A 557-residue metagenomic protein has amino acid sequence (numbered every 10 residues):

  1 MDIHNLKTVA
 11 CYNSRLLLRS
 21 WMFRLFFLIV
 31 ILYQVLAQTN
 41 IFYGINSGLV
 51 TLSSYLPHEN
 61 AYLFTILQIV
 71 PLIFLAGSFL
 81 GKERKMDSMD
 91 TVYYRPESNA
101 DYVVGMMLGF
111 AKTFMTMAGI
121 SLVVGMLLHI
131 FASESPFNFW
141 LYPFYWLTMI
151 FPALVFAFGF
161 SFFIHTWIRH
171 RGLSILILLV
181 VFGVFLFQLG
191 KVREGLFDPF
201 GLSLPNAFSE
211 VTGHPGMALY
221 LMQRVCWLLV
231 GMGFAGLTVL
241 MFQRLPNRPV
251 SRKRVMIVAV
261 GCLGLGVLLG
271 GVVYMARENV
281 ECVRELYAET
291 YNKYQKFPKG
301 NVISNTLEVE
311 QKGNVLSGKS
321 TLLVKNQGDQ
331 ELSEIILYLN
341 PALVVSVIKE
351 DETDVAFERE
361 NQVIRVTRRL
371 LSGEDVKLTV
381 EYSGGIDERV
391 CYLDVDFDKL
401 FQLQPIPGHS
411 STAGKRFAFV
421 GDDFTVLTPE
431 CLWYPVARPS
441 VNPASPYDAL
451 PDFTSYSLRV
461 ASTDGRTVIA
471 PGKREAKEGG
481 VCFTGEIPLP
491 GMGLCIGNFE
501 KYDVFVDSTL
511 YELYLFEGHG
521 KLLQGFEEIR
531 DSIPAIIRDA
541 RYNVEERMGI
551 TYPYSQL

Functional and structural regions predicted by a protein language model:
M1-E83, V123, L240-E289, L522: Hydrophobic alpha-helical transmembrane segments
W21-L36, G266, A444-L557: Hydrophobic helix-coil surface modules that form long, contiguous segments used for peptide/substrate interaction
F23, V35-P71, V104-R169, P205-P215 (+1 more regions): Secretory targeting signals
N40-T51, R171-R252, G271-T290: Terminal transmembrane helical anchor/hairpin motif
G77-M115: Helix-loop-helix units of permease transmembrane domains in multi-pass membrane transporters, especially ABC
F197-P205, V250-N314, D448-L450: N-terminal, polar/Ser/Thr-rich
E331-L332, N340-Q402, I536: A surface-exposed beta-strand-loop module
S383-F499: Extended, low-hydrophobicity, Ser/Thr/Pro/Gly-biased non-transmembrane segments
